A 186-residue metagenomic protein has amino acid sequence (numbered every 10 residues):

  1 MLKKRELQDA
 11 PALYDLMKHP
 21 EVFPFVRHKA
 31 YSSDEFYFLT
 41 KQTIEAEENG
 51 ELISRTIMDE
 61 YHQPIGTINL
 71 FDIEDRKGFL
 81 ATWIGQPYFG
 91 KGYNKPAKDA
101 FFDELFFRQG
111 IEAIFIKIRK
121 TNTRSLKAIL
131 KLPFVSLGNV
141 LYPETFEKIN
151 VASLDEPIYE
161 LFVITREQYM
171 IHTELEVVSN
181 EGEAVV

Functional and structural regions predicted by a protein language model:
M1-A10, L16-H19, M58-V186: Acyl-donor (CoA/ACP) binding surface of acyl/acetyltransferases
E21-Q42, I53: Conserved GNAT-fold acetyl-CoA-binding loop/helix
P24, S33-E35, E47, L137 (+2 more regions): A short hydrophobic/aromatic micro-motif that marks alpha-helical segments and, especially, helix-coil
K29-A30, L52, K117, T145: Sparse recognition of residues in long alpha-helices and their boundaries
S32-F36, I44-E45, D59, G85-P87: Juxtamembrane/interface motifs at transmembrane-helix termini
Q42-T43, E104: A generic secondary-structure signal
T43-T56, G66: A short helix-loop-beta-strand connector motif used in the catalytic cores of GNAT acetyltransferases and, in some
